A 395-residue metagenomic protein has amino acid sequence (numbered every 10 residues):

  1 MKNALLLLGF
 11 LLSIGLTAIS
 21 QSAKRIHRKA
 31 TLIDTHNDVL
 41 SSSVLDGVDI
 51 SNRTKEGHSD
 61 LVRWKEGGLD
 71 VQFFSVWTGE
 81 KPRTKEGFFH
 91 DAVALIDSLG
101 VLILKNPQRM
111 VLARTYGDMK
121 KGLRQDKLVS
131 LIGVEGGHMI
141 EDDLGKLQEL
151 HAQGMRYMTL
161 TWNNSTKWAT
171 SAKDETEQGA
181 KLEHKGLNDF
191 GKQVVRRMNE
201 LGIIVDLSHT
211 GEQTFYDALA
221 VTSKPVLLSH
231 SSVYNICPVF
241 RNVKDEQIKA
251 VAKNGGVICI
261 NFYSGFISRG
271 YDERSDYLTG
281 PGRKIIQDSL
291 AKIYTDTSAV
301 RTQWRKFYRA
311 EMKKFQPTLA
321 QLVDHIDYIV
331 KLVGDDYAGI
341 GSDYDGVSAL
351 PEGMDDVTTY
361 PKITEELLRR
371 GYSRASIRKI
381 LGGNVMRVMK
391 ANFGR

Functional and structural regions predicted by a protein language model:
M1-R25: Bacterial Sec-dependent N-terminal signal peptides
I19-L182, P238-R395: N-terminal hydrophobic targeting/anchoring segments and the immediately downstream early-domain regions of hydrolases
D143-L147, A172-K173, G211-T222: Distinct, well-ordered alpha-helical segments
T161, L207-S208: Active-site-adjacent beta-strand anchor residues
E183-M198, A218-V226: Alpha-helix-loop-beta-strand connector modules within alpha/beta enzyme cores
Q193-L207, Q213-D217, D245-G256: Substrate-binding cleft of carbohydrate-active enzyme catalytic domains
S208, S229-S231, N261, G341: Generic beta-strand/beta-sheet core signal
E212, A220-Y234, V239-A252: Acidic, glycine-rich loop-and-beta core segments that form the ion-binding/anion-interacting portion of active sites
